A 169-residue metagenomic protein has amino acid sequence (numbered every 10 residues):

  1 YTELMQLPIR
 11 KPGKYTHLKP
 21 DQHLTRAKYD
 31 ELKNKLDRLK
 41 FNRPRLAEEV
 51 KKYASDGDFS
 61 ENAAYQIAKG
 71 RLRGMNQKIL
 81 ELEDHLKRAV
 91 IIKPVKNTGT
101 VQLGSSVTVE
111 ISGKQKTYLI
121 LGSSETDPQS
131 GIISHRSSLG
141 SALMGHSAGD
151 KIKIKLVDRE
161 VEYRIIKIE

Functional and structural regions predicted by a protein language model:
Y1-L80: Helix-rich terminal scaffold detector
R38, G74, D84, S141-A148: Short, intrinsically disordered, mixed-charge
R43, G57, L86-V90, S147: Conserved NTP-handling cores and scaffolds of large molecular machines
K51-K52, H85-R88, S138: Juxtamembrane/interface motifs at transmembrane-helix termini
A63, L72-V95, G99: Internal alpha/beta loop-helix hairpins
I92-E169: Non-DNA-binding regulatory cores of transcription-related proteins, predominantly C-terminal effector-binding
